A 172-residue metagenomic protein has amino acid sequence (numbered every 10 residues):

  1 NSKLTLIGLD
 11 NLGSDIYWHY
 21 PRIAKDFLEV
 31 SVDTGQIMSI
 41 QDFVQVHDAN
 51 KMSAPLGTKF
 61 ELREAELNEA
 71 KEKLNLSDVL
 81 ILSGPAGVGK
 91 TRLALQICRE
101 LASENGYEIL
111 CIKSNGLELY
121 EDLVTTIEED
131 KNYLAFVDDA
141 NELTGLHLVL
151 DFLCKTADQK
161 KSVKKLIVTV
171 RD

Functional and structural regions predicted by a protein language model:
S2-E29: Charged, structured surface patches that assemble and position nucleic-acid processing machinery
P21-A70: Conserved adenine-nucleotide phosphate-binding loops and their immediately adjacent elements
K71-S77: Phosphate-binding P-loop
S77-A94: Walker A/P-loop nucleotide-binding motif
D78-L82, K131-V137, K164-L166: Generic beta-sheet signal
R99-L110: Post-Walker A helix-loop "phosphate-sensing" segment adjacent to the P-loop in P-loop NTPases
I112-L117, T126-V149, T169: Conserved P-loop NTPase "ATPase switch" module shared by AAA+ and STAND
A157-D172: Sensor-1/coupling segment of RecA-like P-loop NTPase cores
